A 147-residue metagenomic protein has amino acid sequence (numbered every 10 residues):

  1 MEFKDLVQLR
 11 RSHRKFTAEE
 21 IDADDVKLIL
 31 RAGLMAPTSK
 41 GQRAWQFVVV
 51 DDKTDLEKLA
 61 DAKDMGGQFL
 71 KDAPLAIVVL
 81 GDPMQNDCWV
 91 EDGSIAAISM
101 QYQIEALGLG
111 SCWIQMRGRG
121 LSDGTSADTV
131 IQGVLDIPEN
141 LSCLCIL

Functional and structural regions predicted by a protein language model:
M1-L75: N-terminal amphipathic, basic helical "cap/leader" segment at the start of enzyme domains
H13, D82-Q85: A short, flexible beta-alpha/helix-coil linker loop
T17-A18, A44, G110, Q115 (+1 more regions): Short loop/turn and capping residues at structural boundaries
G33-L34, Q85-I131: Small-aliphatic-rich amphipathic alpha-helix that forms the alpha element of a beta-alpha
Q42-A44, L70-L75, D92-I95, A106 (+1 more regions): Short connector loops at helix/strand junctions that flank enzyme active sites, especially segments positioning acidic
V50-D52, L80-P83, M116-R117: Histidine- and/or cysteine-centered catalytic micro-motif in compact active-site loops
G67-L70, D128-L147: A glycine-rich helix N-cap at a beta->alpha junction
A76-L80, L147: Active-site-flanking beta-strand signature of metal-NTP-handling nucleotidyl enzymes and homologous cyclase-like
